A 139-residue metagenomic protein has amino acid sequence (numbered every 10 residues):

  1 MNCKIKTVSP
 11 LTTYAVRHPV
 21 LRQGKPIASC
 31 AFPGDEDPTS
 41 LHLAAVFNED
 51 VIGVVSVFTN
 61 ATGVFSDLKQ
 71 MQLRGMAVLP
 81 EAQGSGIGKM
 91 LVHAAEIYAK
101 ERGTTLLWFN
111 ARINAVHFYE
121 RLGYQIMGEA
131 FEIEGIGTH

Functional and structural regions predicted by a protein language model:
N2-Y14: A short beta-loop-alpha structural element at the N-terminal edge of CoA-dependent acyl/N-acetyltransferase catalytic
R17, Y119, Y124: Conserved active-site tyrosine of GNAT-family acetyltransferases
R17-N48, T62: Active-site rim helix/loop that mediates acceptor-substrate recognition in acyltransferases
A44, D50-A61, Q72-A77: Conserved beta-strand in the GNAT
N60-L73, Q83, G135-T138: A conserved beta-turn-beta hairpin within the catalytic core of GNAT-like acetyltransferases that forms part
V78, G84-I97: Conserved acetyl-CoA-binding loop-helix of GNAT-fold acetyltransferases
V92, A99-R112: Conserved GNAT acetyl-CoA-binding A-motif
W108-N110, Q125-H139: Conserved catalytic-core motifs of GNAT/GCN5-like acyltransferases
